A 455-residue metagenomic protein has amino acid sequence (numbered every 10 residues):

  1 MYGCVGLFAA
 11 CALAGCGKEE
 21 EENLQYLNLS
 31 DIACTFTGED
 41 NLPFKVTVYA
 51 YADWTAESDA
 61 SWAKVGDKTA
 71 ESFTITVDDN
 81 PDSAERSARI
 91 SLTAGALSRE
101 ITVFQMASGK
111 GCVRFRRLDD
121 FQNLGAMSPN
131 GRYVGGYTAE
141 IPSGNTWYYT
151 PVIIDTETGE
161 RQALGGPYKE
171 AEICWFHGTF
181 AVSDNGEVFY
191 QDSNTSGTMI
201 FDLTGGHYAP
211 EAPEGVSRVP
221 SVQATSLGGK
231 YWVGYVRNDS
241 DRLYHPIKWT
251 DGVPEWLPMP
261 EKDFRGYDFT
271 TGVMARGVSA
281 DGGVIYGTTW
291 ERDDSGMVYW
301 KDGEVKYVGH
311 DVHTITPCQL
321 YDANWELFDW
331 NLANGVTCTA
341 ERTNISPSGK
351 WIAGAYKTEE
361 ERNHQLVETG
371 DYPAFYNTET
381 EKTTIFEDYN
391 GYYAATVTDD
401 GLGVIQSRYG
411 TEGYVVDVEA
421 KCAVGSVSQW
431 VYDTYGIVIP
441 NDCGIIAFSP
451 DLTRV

Functional and structural regions predicted by a protein language model:
M1-C4: Bacterial N-terminal signal peptides that target proteins for export
A9-T35, G95-R116: Bacterial Sec-dependent N-terminal signal peptides
C16-G17, V48, I90: Terminal processing/anchoring signals of secreted or surface-associated proteins and related intramolecular
N23-L27, D31, K45-T74: Surface-exposed binding patches on compact interaction domains or structured appendages
E39-K45: Short coil/turn motif common to extracellular beta-sandwich-like domains
D78-A84: Short, surface-exposed loop/turn segments at beta-strand-coil junctions that are enriched for proline with nearby
A84-A96: A short beta-strand micro-motif common to beta-rich folds, especially ectodomain repeats
G109-V455: Conserved "turn/edge" positions that cap or connect secondary-structure elements within repeat/scaffolded domains
